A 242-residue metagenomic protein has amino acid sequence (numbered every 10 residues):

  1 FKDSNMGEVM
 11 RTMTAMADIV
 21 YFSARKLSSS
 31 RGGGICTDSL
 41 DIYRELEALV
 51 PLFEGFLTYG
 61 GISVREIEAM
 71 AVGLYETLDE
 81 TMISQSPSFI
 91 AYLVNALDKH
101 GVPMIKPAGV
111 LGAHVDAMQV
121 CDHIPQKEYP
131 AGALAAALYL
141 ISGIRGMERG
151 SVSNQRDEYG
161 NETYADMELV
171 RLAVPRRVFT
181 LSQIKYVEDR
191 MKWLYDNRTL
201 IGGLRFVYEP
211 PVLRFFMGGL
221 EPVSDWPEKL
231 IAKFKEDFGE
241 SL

Functional and structural regions predicted by a protein language model:
F1-V102, P125: Conserved PLP-enzyme active-site core in the AAT-like
T12, C36-L49, R65, Y139-M167: Flexible glycine/proline-rich, aromatic-decorated loop/lid segments
I19, A24-L27, P130-A137, I141: Phosphate/diphosphate-binding loops
V20-S23, K106, G146-R149: General beta-strand structural signal in soluble alpha/beta enzymes
R44, D122-P130, R177-Y186: Short, conserved charged micro-motifs
F89-A91, I105-A117: Conserved glycine-rich beta-strand-loop-beta hairpin in the small C-terminal domain of fold type I
A91, N95, G132-L140, K185: Feature representing long, continuous alpha-helical segments
I141, S153-L242: PLP-dependent enzyme catalytic core of the Aspartate aminotransferase-like
